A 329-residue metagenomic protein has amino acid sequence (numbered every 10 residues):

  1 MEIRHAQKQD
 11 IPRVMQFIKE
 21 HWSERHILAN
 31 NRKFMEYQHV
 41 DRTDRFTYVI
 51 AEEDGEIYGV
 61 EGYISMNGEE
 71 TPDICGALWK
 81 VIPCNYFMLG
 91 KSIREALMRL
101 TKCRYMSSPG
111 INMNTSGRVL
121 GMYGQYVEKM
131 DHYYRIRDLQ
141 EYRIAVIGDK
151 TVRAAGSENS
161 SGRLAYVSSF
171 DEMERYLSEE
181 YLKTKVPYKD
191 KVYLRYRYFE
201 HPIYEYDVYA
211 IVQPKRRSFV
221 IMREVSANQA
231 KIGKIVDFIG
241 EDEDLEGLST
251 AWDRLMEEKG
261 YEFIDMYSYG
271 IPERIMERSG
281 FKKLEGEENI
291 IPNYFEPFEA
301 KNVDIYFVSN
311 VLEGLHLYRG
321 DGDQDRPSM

Functional and structural regions predicted by a protein language model:
M1-I3: Extreme N-terminal starter segment of soluble prokaryotic enzymes
H5, W22-I27, K80, L248: Long, compositionally biased, intrinsically disordered segments
Q7-D10, I82: Acidic/polar helix N-cap motif
I11-T71, G121-V236: Amide-forming acyltransferase catalytic core, primarily the GNAT-like/NAT-type and related acyltransferase folds
F34, S65, R104-S157, I221-M329: Active-site/acyl-donor-binding loops of N-acyltransferases
D54-G55, R99-C103: Secondary-structure boundary elements
T71-P83, A230-E241: Conserved acetyl-CoA binding element of GNAT-fold acetyltransferases
L78-L100, E243-L255: Conserved acetyl-CoA-binding loop-helix of GNAT-fold acetyltransferases
